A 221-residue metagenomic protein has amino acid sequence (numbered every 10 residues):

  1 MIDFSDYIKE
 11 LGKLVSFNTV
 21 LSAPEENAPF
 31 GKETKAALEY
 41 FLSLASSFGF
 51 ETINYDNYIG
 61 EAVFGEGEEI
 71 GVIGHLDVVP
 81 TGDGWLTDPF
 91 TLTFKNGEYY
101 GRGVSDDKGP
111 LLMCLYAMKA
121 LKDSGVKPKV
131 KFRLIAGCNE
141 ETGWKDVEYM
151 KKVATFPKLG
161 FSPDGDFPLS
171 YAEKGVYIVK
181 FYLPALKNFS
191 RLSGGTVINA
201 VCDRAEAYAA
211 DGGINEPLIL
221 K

Functional and structural regions predicted by a protein language model:
M1-I73, V79-T81: N-terminal helical capping/dimerization or prosegment-like subdomains of hydrolases acting on amide or phosphate bonds
V20, H75-D77, G137-E141, D166: Active-site beta-loop-alpha junctions enriched in small/polar residues
T52, L92-F94, F181: A structural signal for short hydrophobic beta-strand segments in well-ordered beta-sheet cores
I53-Y55, G101, L134, F161-P163: General beta-strand structural signal in soluble alpha/beta enzymes
G60-V63, G97-G101, L220: Generic recognition of long tandem-repeat/solenoid scaffolds
E69-A136, A154: Active-site metal-coordination/substrate-binding segment of hydrolases, especially metallo-dependent peptidases
P110-L111, G143-K145: Short glycine/serine/threonine-rich phosphate/pyrophosphate-binding segments that cradle anionic phosphate groups
E141, V147-K221: Midchain, well-structured core segments that form catalytic/ion-binding scaffolds
